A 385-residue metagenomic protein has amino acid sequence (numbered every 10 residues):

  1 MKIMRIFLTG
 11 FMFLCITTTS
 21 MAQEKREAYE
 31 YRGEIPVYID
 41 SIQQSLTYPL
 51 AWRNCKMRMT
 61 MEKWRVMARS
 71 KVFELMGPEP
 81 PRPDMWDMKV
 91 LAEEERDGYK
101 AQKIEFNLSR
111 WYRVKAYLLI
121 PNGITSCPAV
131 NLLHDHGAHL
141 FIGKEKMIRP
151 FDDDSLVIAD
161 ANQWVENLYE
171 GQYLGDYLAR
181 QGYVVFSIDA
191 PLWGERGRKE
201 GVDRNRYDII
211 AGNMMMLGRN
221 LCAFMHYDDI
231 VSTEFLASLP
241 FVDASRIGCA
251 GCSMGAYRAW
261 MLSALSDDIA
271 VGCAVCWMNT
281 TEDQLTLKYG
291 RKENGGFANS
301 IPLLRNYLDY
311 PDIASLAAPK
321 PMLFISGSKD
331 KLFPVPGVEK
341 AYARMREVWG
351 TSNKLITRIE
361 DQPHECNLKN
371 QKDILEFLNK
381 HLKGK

Functional and structural regions predicted by a protein language model:
Q23-E74, P78: N-terminal pre-domain segments of enzymes
E74-T125, A129: N-terminal cap/lid segment of alpha/beta-hydrolase-fold proteins
T125, L132-Y227, A237-S238, D283-T286: Cap/lid segment of the alpha/beta-hydrolase catalytic domain
I209, N213-M216, V231, V271-A314 (+2 more regions): Mobile cap/lid helix-loop segments that gate and shape the active-site cleft of serine hydrolases
F241-S253: Alpha/beta-hydrolase fold nucleophile elbow
A317, F324-S326: Short beta-strand/loop motif that positions the catalytic acidic residue of the alpha/beta-hydrolase fold
S328-F333, H364-E365: Acidic catalytic loop of the alpha/beta-hydrolase fold
A343-K385: C-terminal catalytic histidine-bearing segment of alpha/beta-hydrolase fold enzymes
